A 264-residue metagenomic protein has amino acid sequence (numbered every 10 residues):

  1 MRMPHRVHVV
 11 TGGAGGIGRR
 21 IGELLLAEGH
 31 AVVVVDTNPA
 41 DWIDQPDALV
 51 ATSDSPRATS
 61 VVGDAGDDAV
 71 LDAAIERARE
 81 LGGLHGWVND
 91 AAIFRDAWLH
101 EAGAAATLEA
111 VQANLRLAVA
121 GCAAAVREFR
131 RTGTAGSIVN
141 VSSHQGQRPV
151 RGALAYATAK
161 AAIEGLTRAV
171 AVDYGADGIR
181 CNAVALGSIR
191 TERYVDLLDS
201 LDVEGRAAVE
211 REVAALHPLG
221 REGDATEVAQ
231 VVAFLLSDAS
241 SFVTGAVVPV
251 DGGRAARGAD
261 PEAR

Functional and structural regions predicted by a protein language model:
A14-G15: Conserved glycine-rich cofactor-binding loop
W98-H100, A106-V111, V209, V213: Substrate-binding pocket helix/loop in short-chain dehydrogenase/reductase
A102, P149-A157, A169, L197: Active-site loop-to-helix junction immediately N-terminal to the catalytic Tyr of the SDR YXXXK motif in Rossmann-fold
C122, A159, T167: Active-site helix of classical SDR
R127, V172-A176, S241: Alpha-helical segment proximal to the catalytic Tyr-Lys
S143: Residue(s) in the substrate-gating loop at a strand-loop-helix junction that position the organic substrate next
A233, T244-R264: Short C-terminal tail/terminal secondary-structure segment of NAD(P)H-dependent dehydrogenase/reductase domains
